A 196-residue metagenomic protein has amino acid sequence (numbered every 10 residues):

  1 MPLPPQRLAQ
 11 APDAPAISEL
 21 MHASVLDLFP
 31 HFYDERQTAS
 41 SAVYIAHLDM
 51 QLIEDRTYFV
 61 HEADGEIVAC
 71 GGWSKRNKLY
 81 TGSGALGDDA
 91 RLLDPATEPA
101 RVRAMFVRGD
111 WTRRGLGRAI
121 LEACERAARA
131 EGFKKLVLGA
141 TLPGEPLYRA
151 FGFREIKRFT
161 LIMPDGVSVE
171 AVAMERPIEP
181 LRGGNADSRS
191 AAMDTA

Functional and structural regions predicted by a protein language model:
P5-E19: A short beta-loop-alpha structural element at the N-terminal edge of CoA-dependent acyl/N-acetyltransferase catalytic
A9, R103, G139-A140: Small/polar loops that bind or transfer phosphate-bearing groups
V25-H47: Conserved GNAT-fold acetyl-CoA-binding loop/helix
D49-D55: Short loop/turn motifs at secondary-structure junctions and domain boundaries
D55, E62-D64, V68-T112, A127 (+3 more regions): Conserved acyl-donor/pantetheine-binding loop and adjacent beta-alpha core of acyl/acetyltransferases and related
W111, G115-A123: Conserved acetyl-CoA pyrophosphate-binding loop and the N-cap/start of the following alpha-helix in GNAT-like
L121, A128-T141: Conserved GNAT acetyl-CoA-binding A-motif
K134, T141-E145, F151, R158-A196: C-terminal "cap" of GNAT-fold acetyltransferases
